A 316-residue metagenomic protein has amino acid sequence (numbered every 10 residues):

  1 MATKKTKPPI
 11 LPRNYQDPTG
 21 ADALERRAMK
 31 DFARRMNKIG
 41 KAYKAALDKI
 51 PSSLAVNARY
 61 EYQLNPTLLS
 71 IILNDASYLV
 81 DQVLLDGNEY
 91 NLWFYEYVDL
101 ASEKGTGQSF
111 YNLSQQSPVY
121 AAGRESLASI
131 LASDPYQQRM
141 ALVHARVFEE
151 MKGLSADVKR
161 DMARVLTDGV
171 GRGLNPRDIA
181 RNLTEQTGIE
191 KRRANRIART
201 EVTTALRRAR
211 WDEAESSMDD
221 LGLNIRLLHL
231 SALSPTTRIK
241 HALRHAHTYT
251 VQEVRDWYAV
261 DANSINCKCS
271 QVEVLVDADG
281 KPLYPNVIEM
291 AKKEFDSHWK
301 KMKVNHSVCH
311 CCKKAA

Functional and structural regions predicted by a protein language model:
M1-Q186, L275-A316: N-terminal leader/targeting and assembly helices and adjacent pre-domain segments
I189, R193-M290: Acidic, glycine-rich two-metal-ion catalytic cores of nucleic acid-processing enzymes
